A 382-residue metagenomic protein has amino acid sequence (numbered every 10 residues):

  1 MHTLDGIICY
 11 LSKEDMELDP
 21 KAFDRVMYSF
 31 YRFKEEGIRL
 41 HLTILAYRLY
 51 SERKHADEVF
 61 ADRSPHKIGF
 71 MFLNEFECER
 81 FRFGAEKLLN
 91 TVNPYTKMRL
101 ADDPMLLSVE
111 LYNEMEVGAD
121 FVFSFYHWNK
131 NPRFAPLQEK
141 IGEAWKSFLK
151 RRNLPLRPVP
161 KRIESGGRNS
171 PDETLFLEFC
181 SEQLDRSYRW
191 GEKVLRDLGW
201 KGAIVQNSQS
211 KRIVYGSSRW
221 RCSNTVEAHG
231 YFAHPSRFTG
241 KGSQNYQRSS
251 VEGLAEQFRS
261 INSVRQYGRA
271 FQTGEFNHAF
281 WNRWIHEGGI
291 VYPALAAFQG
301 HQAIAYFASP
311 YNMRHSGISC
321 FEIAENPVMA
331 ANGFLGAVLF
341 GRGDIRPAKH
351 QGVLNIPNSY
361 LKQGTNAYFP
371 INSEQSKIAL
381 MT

Functional and structural regions predicted by a protein language model:
M1-K193, D197-S223: Active-site mouth of glycoside hydrolases
F33, I38, L184-A203, K211-A233 (+1 more regions): Catalytic-core region of carbohydrate-active enzymes that cleave or remodel glycosidic bonds
F121-F125, P235, H286: Single-residue recognition of alpha-helix boundary sites
P235-K241: Short, charged, surface-exposed secondary-structure boundary motifs
